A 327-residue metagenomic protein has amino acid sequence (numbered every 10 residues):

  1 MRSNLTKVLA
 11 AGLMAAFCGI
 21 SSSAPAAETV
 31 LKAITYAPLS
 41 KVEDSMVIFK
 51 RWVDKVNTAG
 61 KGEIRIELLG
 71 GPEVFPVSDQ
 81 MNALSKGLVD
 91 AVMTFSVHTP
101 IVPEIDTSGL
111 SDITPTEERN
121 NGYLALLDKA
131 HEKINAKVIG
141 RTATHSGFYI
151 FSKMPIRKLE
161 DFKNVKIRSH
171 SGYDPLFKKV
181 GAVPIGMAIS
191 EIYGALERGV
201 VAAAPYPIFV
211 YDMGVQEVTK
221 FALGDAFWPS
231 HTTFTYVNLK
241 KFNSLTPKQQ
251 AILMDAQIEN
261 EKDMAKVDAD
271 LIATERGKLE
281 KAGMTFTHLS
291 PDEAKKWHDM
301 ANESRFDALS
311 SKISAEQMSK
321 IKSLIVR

Functional and structural regions predicted by a protein language model:
M1-A10: Bacterial N-terminal signal peptides that target proteins for export
A10-G19: Bacterial N-terminal signal peptides
I20-A26: Sec/Tat signal peptide C-region and signal peptidase I cleavage site
A27-T114, H131-R327: N-terminal secretory/targeting leader peptides
